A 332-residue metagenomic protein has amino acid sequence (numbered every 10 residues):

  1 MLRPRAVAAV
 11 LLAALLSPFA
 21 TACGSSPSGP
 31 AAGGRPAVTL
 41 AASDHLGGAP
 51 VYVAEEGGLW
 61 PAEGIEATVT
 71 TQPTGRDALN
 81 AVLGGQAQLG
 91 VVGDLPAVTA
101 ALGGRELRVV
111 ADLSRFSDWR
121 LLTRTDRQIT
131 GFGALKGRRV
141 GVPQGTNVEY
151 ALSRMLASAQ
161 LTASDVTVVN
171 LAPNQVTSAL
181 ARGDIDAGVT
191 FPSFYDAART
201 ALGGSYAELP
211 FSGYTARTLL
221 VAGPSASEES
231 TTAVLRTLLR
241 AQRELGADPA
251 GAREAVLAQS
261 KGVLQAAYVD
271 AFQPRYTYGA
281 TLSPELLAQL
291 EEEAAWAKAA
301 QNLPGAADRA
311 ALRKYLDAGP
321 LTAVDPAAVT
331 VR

Functional and structural regions predicted by a protein language model:
M1-L11: Bacterial N-terminal signal peptides that target proteins for export
P18-A22: C-terminal motif of bacterial Sec signal peptides marking the signal peptidase cleavage site
G24-P27: Bacterial signal peptide processing site
G29-T162, T167-N170, D186, P192 (+1 more regions): Short, glycine-/small- and polar/acidic-enriched structural segments that line small-molecule recognition paths
L95, V168-V169, N174-K261: Pocket-lining segment of extracytoplasmic ligand-binding domains
L113-T123, G204-P224, L235-L239, P274 (+1 more regions): Periplasmic-binding protein-like
S227-P304: Secondary-structure end/capping motifs
K298-R332: Conserved C-terminal helix/tail region of periplasmic/extracytoplasmic solute-binding proteins
